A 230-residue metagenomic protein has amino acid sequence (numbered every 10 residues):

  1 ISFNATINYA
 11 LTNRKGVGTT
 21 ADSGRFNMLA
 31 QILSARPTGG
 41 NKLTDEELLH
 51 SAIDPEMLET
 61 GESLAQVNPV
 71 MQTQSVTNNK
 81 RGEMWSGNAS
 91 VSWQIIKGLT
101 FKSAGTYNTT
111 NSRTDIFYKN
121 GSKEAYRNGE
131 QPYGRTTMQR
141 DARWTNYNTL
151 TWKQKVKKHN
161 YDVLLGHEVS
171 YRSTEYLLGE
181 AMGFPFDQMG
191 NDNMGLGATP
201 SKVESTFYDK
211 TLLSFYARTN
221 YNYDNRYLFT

Functional and structural regions predicted by a protein language model:
S2-M84, K102-S214: Surface-exposed loop/interface segments of Gram-negative outer-membrane beta-barrel transport/assembly proteins
E59, N225-R226: K/E-rich alpha-helical interaction surfaces of small helical-bundle regulatory domains
M84, S90-I96: Extended amphipathic secondary-structure runs
G87-A89, N148-L150, V163, A217 (+2 more regions): Membrane-embedded beta-strands of outer-membrane beta-barrel proteins, especially the hydrophobic/small aromatic
Q94-I96, K155-K158, D224: Outer-membrane beta-barrel channels and translocator barrels
L99: An active-site-proximal structural segment forming one wall of the substrate-binding cleft that immediately precedes
A104, Y227-F229: Surface-exposed flexible segments
Y107, Y221-Y223: Short, small-residue-rich loop/turn micro-motifs
